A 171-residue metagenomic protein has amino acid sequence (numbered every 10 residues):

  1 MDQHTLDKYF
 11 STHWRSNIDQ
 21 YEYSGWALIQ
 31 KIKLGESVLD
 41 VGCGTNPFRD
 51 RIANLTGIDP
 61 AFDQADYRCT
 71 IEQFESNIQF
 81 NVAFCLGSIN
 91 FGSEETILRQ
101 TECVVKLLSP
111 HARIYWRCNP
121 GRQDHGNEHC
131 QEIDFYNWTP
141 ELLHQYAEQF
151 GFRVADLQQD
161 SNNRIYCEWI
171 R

Functional and structural regions predicted by a protein language model:
M1-F74, R113-R171: Class I (Rossmann-like) S-adenosyl-L-methionine-dependent methyltransferase catalytic domain, capturing the SAM-binding
I52, Q79-F80: A structure-centric signal for secondary-structure junctions around beta-strands
F84: A conserved beta-strand element that flanks and buttresses the S-adenosyl-L-methionine
G87-F91: Short catalytic micro-motifs in class I SAM-dependent methyltransferases
S93-E95: Short N-terminal helix/helix-N-cap motif within the alpha/beta-hydrolase-1
L98-P110: A short glycine-rich, Lys/Arg-flanked "PGG" loop and its adjoining helix->strand segment in the class I
